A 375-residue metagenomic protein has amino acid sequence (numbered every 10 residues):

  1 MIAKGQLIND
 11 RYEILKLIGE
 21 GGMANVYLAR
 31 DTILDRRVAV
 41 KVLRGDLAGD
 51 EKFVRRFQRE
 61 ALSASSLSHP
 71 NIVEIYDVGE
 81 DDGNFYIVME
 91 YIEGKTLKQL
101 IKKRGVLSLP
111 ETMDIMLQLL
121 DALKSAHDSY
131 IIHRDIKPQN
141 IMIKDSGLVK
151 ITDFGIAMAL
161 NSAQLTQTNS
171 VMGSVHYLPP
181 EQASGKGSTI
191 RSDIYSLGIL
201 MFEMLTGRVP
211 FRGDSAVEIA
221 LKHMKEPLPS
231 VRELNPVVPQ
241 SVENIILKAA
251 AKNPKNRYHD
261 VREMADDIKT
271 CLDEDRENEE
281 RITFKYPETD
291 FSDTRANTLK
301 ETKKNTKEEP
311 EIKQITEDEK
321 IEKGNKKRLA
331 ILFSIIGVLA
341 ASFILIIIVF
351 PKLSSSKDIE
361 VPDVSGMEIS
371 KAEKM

Functional and structural regions predicted by a protein language model:
I14-G21, V26: Protein kinase glycine-rich loop
R44-S66: AlphaC helix of the eukaryotic protein kinase fold
V78: Activation-segment/catalytic-loop signature of the eukaryotic protein kinase fold
D82-T96, L100, R104: Conserved short submotifs of the Hanks-type protein kinase catalytic core that shape the nucleotide-binding pocket
I115-M116: Activation segment signature within eukaryotic-like protein kinase domains
L119-I131: Protein kinase catalytic-loop region centered on the HRD/HxD motif
M158, H176-E277: C-terminal lobe helix-coil module of Hanks-type protein kinase domains
A330-I331, I348-M375: Glycine-rich loop/hinge motif
